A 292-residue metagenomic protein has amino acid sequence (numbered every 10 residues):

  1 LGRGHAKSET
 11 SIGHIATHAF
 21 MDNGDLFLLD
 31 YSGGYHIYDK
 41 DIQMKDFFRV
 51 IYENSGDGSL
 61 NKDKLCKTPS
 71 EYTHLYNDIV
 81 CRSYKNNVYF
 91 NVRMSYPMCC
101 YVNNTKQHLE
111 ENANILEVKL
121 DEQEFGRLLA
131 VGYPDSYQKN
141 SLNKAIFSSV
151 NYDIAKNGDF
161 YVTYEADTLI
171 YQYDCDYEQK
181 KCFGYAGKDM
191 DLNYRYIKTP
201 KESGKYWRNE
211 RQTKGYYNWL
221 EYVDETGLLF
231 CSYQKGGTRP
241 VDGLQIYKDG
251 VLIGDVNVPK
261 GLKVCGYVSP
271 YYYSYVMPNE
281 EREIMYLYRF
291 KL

Functional and structural regions predicted by a protein language model:
L1-L292: Eukaryotic scaffold repeat domains enriched in small/polar residues
